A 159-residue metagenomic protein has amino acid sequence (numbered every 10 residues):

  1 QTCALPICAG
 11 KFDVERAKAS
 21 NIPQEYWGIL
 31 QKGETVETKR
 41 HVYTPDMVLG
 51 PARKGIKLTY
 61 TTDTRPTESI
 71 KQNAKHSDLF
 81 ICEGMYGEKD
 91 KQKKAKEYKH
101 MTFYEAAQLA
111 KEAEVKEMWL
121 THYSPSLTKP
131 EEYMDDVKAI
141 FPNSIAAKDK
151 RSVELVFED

Functional and structural regions predicted by a protein language model:
Q1-Y60, T64-Q72, L79-I81: Active-site-proximal loop/helix segment associated with metal-binding centers of metalloenzymes
P66-D159: Binuclear metal-ion centers of metallo-dependent hydrolases, dominated by the metallo-beta-lactamase
